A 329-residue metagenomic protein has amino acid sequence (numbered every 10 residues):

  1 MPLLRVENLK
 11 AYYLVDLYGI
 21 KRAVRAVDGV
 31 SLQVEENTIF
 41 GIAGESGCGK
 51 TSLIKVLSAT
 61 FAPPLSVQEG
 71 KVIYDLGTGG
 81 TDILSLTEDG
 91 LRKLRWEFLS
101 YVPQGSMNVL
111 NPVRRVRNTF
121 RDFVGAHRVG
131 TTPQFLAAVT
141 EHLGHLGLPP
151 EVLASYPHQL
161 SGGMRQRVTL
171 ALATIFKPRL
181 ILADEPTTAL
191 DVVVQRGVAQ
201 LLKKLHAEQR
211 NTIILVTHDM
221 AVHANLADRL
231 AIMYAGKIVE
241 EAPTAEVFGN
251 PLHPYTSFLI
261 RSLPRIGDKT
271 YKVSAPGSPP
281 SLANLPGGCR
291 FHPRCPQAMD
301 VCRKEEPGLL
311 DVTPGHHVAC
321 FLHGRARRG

Functional and structural regions predicted by a protein language model:
M1-G249, R325-G329: ABC transporter nucleotide-binding domains
G80, L153, E241-G329: Short catalytic/signature loops enriched in Gly
